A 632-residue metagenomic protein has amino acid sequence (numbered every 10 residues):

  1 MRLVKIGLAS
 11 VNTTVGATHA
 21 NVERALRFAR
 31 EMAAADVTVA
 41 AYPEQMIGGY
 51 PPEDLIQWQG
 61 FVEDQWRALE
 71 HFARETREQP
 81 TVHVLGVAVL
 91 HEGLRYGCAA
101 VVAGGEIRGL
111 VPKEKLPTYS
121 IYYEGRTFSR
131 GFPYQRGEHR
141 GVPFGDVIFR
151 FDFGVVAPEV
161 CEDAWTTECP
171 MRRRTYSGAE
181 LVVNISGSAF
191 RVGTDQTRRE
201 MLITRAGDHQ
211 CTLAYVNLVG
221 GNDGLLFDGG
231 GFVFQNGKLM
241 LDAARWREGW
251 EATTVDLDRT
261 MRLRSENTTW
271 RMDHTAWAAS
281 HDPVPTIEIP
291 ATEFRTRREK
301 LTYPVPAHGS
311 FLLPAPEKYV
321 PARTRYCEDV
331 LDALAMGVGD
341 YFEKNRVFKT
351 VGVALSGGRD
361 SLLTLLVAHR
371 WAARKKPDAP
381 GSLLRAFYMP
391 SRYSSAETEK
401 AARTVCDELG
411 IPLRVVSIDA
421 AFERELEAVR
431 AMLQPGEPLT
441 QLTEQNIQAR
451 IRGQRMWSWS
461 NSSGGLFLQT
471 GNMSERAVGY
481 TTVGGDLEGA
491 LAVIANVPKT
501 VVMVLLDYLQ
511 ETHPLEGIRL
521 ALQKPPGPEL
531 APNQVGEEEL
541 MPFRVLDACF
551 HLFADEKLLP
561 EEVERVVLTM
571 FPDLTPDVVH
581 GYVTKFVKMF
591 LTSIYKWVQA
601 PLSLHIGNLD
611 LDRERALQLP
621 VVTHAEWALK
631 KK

Functional and structural regions predicted by a protein language model:
M1-A354, R370-A379, E408, L413: Enzyme catalytic cores with a strong preference for nitrogen-chemistry domains
K5, G16, N21, D152 (+2 more regions): ATP/NTP-dependent adenylation/nucleotidyl-transfer catalytic domains that generate, transfer, or process NMP-activated
